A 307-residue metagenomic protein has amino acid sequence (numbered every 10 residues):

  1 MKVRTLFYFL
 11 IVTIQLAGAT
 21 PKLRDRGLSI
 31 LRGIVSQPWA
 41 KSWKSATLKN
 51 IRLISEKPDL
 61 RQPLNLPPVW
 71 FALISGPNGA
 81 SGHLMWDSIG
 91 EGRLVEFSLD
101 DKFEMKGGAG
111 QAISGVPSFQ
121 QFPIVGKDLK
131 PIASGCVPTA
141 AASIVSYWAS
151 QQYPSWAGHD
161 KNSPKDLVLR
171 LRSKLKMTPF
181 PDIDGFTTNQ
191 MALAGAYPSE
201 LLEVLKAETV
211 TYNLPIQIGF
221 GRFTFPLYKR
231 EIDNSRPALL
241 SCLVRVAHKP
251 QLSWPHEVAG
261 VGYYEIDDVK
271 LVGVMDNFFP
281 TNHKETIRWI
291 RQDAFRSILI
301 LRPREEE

Functional and structural regions predicted by a protein language model:
K2-F9: Sec-dependent signal peptide recognition, specifically the positively charged N-region followed immediately by
L10-G18: Hydrophobic h-region of N-terminal signal peptides that target proteins for export in Gram-negative bacteria
T20, L28-N65, V95-A194: Active-site-adjacent structural segments surrounding the nucleophilic cysteine of cysteine proteases and isopeptidases
Q62-G76, A80-M85, E306-E307: Long non-globular sequence segments
F71-A72, M85, G135-P138, Q217-I218 (+3 more regions): Structural recognition of the beta-strand scaffold that forms the well-ordered cores of secreted hydrolase catalytic
A80-Q111, P280-I287: A short, surface-exposed interaction/processing loop segment used at functional sites
V210-P226: Catalytic cysteine-centered active-site loop
T224-P226, R230-S235, S241-E307: Active-site signature of cysteine proteases
